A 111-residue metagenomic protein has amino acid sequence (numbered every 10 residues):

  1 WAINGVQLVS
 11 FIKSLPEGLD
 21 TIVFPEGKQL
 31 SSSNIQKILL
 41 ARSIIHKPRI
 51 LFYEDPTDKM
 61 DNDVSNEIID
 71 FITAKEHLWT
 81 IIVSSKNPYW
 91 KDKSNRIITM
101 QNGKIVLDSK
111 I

Functional and structural regions predicted by a protein language model:
W1-I22: Conserved "ABC signature" C-loop
L40: Hydrophobic anchor residue at the start of the ABC signature
I45-R49: A short, proline-enriched helix->beta-strand linker immediately N-terminal to the Walker B motif in ABC-type P-loop
L51-D55: Catalytic Walker B motif of ABC-type/P-loop ATPase nucleotide-binding domains
D58-F71: Conserved D-loop/post-Walker B switch-helix segment of ABC ATPase nucleotide-binding domains
F71-S85, K91-D92: Conserved catalytic loops of ABC-family nucleotide-binding domains
K93-K110: H-loop (His-switch) and adjacent beta-strand-loop-beta switch element of ABC-type ATPase nucleotide-binding domains
